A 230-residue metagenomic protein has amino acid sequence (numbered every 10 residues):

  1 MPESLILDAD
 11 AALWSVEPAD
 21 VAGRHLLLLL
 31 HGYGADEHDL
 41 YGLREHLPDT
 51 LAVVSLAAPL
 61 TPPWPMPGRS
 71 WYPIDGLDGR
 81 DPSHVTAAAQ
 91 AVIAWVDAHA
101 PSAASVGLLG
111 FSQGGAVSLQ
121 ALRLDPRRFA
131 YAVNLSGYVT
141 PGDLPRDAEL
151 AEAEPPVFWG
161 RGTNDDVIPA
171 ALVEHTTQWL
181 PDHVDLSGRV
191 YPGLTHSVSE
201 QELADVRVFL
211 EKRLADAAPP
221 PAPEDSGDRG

Functional and structural regions predicted by a protein language model:
E3-A104: Serine-hydrolase catalytic machinery in alpha/beta-hydrolase-like enzymes
H31-Y33, L109-F111, G162: Conserved alpha/beta-hydrolase "nucleophile elbow" surrounding the catalytic nucleophile
G42, Q120-L124: Active-site signature of alpha/beta-hydrolase-fold catalytic machinery across serine- and Asp/Cys-nucleophile hydrolases
W64-P73, L77, G137-V157: Flexible "cap/lid" loop of the alpha/beta hydrolase fold
G110-G114, S118: Gly/Ala-rich beta-loop-alpha elbow adjacent to hydrolase catalytic centers
R127-V139: A conserved short beta-strand
F158-R161, D165: Short beta-strand/loop motif that positions the catalytic acidic residue of the alpha/beta-hydrolase fold
A171-G230: C-terminal catalytic histidine-bearing segment of alpha/beta-hydrolase fold enzymes
